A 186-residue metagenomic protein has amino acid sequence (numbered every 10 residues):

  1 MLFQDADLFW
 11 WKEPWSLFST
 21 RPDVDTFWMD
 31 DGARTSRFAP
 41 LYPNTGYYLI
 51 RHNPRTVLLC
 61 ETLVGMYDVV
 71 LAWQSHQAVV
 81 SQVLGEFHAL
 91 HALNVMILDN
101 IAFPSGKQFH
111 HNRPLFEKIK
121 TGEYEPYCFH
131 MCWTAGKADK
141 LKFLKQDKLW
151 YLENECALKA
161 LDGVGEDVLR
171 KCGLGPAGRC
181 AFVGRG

Functional and structural regions predicted by a protein language model:
M1-P43, Y47-V57: GT-A fold catalytic core of metal-dependent nucleotide-sugar glycosyltransferases, centered on the diacidic
I50-G186: Catalytic core and acceptor-binding pocket of nucleotide-sugar-dependent glycosyltransferases
